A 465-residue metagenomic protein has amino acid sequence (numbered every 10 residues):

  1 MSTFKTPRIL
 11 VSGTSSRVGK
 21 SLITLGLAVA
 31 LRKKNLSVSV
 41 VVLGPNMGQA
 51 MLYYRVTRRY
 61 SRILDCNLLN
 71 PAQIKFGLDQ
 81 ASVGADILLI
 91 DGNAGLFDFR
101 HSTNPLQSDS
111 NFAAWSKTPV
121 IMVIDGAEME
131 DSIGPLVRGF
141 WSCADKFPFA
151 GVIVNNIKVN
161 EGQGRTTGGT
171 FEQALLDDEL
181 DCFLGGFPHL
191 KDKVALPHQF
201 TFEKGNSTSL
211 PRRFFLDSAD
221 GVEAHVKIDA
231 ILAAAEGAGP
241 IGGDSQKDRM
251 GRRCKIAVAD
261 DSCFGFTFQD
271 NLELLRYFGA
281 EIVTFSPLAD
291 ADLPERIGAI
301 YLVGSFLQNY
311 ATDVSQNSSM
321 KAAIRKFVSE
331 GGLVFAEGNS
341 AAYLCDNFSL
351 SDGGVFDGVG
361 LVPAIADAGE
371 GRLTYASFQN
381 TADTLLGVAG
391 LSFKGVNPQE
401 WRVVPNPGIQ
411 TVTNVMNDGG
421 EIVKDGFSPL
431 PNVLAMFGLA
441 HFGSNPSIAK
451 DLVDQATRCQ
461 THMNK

Functional and structural regions predicted by a protein language model:
S2-S116, I124-G151, V159-R165, G169: ATP-dependent carboxylate-amine ligase catalytic core
F4-P7, R249-K255: A short, charged/proline- and glycine-enriched loop that marks the coil->beta-strand transition at the N-terminal
L10, L89-D91, I121-V123, I153 (+4 more regions): Structural motif
L43, D125-G126, N155-V159, A259-C263 (+1 more regions): Structural motif
E130-D248: Internal gly/pro-rich beta-alpha loop/helix module that stabilizes soluble enzyme cofactors or their anionic handles
V194-R253, G369-K465: Amide-donor transfer/coupling interface in amidating biosynthetic enzymes
R252-S318, A322-S329: Phosphate-binding active sites in nucleotide-utilizing proteins
F306-L385: Cysteine-nucleophile active-site neighborhood
